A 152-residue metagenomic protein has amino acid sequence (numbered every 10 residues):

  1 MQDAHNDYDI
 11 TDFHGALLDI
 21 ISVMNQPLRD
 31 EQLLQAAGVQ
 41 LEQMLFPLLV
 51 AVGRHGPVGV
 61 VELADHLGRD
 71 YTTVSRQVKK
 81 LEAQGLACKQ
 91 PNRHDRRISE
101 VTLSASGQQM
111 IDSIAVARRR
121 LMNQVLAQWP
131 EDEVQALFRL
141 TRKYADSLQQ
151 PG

Functional and structural regions predicted by a protein language model:
M1-Q43: N-terminal leader segment of winged-helix/HTH proteins
H5-Y8, D12-F13, I20, S113-G152: Terminal interaction helix/tail motif
D12, H66, T73, T102 (+1 more regions): Alpha-helical initiation/capping and key positions within long helical/coiled-coil segments
S22-R29, P57, R119, V134: Generic structural signal for secondary-structure transition and capping sites
Q26-T73, V78, E100, D146: N-terminal helix-turn-helix DNA-binding core of bacterial DNA-binding proteins
K79-Q135: Charged, amphipathic alpha-helical coiled-coil/dimerization segments
